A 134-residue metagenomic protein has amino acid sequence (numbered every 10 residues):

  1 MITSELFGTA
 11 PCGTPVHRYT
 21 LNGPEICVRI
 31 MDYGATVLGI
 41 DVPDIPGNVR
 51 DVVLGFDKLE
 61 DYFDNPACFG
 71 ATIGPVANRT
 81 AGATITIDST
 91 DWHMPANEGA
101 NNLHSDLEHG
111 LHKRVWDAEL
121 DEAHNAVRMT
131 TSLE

Functional and structural regions predicted by a protein language model:
M1-E134: Surface-exposed acidic/polar loop and edge beta-strand patches at domain peripheries
